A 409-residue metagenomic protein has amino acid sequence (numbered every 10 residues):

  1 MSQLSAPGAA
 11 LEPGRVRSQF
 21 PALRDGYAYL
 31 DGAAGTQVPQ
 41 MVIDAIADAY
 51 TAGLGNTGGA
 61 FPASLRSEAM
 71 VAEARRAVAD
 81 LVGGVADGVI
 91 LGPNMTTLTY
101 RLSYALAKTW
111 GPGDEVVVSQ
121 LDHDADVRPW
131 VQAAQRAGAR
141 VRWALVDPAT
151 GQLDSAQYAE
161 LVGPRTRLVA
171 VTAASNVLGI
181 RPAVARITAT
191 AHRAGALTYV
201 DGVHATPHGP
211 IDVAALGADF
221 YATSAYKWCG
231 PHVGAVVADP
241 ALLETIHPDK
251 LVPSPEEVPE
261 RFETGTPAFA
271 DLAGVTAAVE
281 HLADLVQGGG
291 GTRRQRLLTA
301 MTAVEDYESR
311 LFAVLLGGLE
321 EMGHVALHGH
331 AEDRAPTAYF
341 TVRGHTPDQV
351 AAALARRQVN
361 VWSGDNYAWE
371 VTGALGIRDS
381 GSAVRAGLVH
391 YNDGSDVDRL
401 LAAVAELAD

Functional and structural regions predicted by a protein language model:
M1-D409: Pyridoxal 5′-phosphate
